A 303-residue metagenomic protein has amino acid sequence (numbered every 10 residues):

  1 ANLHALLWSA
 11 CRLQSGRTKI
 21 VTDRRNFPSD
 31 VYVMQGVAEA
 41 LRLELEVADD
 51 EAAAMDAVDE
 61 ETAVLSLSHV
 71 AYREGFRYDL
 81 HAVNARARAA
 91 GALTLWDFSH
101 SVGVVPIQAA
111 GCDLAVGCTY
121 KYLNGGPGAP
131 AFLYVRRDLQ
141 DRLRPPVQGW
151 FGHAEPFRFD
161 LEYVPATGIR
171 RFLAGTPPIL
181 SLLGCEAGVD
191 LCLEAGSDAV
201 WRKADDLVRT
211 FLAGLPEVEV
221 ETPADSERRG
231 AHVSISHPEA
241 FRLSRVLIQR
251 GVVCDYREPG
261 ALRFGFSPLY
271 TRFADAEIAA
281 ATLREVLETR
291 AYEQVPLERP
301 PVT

Functional and structural regions predicted by a protein language model:
A1-T303: Pyridoxal 5′-phosphate
